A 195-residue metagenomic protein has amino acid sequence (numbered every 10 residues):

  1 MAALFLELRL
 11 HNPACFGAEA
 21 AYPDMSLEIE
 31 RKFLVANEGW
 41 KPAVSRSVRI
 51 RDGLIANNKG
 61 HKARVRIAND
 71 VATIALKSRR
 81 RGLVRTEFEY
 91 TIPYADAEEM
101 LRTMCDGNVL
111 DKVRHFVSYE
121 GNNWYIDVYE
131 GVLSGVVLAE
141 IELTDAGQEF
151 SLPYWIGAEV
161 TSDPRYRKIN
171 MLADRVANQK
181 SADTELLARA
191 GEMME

Functional and structural regions predicted by a protein language model:
M1-L6: Extreme N-terminal basic, low-complexity initiation segments that serve as generic localization/processing leaders
H11-N12, Y22: Intrinsic-disorder-associated, low-complexity terminal segments enriched in Asp/Asn/His/Tyr and depleted of Lys/Arg
A21-E195: Phosphate-end processing signature that detects enzymes handling 5′-triphosphorylated RNA and polyphosphate
